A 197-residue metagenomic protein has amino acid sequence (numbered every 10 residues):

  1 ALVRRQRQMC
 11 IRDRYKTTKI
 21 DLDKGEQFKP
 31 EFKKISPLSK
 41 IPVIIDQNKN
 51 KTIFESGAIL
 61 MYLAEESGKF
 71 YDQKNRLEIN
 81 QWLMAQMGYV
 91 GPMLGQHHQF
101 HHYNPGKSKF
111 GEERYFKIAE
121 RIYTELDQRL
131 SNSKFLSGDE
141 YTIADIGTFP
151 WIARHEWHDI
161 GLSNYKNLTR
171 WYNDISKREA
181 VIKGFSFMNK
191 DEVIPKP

Functional and structural regions predicted by a protein language model:
A1-R7, I11: Single conserved hydrophobic/aromatic residue that forms the stacking wall/gate of nucleotide- or nucleobase-binding
Q8, M61-E65, A153-R154: Short glycine/serine- and small hydrophobic-enriched flexible loop segments
R14-E26: A short beta-strand-loop structural module common to alpha/beta enzyme folds
F32-S56, L60-L63: Short, structured active-site "lid" loops
T52, L60, E66-P105, Y123 (+1 more regions): The first long alpha-helix at the start of the GST-like C-terminal all-alpha domain
Y89-E179, G184: GST-like fold's C-terminal all-alpha helical module
I182-P197: Terminal-tail/helix-coil boundary detector
